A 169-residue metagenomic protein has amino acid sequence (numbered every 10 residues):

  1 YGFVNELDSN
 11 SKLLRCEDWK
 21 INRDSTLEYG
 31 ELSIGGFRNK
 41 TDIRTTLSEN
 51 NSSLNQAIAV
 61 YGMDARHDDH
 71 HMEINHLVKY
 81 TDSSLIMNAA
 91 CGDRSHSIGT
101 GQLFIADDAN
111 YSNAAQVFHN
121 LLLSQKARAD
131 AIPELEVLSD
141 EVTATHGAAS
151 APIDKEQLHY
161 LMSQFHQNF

Functional and structural regions predicted by a protein language model:
Y1-Q164: Conserved beta-strand/loop scaffold segments within soluble protein domains that form the structured core and edges
F165-F169: Short, intrinsically disordered, charge-balanced linker/junction segments flanking boundaries in proteins
